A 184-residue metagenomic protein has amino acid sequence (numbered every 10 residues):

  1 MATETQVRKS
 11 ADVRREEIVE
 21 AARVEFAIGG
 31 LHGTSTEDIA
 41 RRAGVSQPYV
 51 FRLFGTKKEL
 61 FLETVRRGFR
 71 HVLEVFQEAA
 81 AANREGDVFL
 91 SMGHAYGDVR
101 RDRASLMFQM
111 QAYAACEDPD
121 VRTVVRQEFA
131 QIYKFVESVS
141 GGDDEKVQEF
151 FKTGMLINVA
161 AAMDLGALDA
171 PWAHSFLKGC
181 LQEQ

Functional and structural regions predicted by a protein language model:
M1-S10, F176-C180, Q184: N-terminal intrinsically disordered/low-complexity leader segments
E17, A21, E25-E59: Helix-turn-helix
F61-G68: Alpha-helical DNA-contacting segments of helix-turn-helix folds
E63, E74-R103: Hydrophobic alpha-helical connector segments
G97-P119, F129: Amphipathic alpha-helical segments used for helix-helix packing
D118-Q184: Hydrophobic/aromatic-rich alpha-helical bundle segments in the mid-to-C-terminal region
